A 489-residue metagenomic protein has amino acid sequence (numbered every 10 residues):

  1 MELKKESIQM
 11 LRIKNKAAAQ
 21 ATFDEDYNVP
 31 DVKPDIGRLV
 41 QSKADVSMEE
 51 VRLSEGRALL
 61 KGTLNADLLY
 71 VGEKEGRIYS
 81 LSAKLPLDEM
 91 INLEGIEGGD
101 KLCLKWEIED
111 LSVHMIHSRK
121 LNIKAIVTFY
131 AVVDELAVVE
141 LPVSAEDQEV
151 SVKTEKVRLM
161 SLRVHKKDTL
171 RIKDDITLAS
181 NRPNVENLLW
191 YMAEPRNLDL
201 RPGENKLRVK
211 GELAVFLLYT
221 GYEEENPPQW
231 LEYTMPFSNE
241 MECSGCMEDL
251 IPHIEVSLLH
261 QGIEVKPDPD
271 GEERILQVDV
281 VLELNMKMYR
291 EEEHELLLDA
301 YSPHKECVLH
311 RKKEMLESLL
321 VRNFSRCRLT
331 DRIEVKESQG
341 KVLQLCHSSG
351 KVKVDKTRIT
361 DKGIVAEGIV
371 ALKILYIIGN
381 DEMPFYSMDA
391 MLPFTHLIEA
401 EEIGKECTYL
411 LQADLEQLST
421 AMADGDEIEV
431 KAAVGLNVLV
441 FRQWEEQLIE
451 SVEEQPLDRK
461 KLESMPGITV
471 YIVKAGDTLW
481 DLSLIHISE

Functional and structural regions predicted by a protein language model:
M1-P466: Interfacial loop/beta elements and low-complexity acidic/Ser/Thr-rich segments of macromolecular assembly/processing
P456-S488: Primarily a LysM-type cell-wall glycan-binding module
